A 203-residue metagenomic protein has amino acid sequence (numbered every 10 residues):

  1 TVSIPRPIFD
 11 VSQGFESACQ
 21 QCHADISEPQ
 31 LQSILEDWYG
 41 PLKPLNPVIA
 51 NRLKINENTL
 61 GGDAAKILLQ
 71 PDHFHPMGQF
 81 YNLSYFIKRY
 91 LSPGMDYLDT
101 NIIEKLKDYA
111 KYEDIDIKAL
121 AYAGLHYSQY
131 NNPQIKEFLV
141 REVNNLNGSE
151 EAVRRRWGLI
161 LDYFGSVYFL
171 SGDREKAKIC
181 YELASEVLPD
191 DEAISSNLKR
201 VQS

Functional and structural regions predicted by a protein language model:
T1-Y97: Primarily the internal scaffold of c-type cytochrome electron-transfer domains, especially repeated/multiheme c-type
Q79-N82, A121, L198: Conserved hydrophobic register position within alpha-solenoid helical repeats
